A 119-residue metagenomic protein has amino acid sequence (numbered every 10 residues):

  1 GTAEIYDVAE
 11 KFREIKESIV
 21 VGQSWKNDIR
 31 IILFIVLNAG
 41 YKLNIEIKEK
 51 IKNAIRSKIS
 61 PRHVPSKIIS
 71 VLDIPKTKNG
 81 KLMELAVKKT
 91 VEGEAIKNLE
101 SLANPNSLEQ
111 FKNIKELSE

Functional and structural regions predicted by a protein language model:
G1-E10, F34-I45, K58-K67, T90: Adenylate-forming
V8, Q23-W25, N44-I47, S107: General structural signal for secondary-structure boundaries
A9-S18: Short acidic amphipathic segments
E14, K42-N44, K48, M83: Conserved beta-loop-beta connector loops within the AMP-binding
E17-S24, I32-L33, K52-E119: Conserved C-terminal "lid"/linker of ANL adenylate-forming enzymes
K26, A39-Y41, I74: Residues that cap or initiate secondary-structure elements
